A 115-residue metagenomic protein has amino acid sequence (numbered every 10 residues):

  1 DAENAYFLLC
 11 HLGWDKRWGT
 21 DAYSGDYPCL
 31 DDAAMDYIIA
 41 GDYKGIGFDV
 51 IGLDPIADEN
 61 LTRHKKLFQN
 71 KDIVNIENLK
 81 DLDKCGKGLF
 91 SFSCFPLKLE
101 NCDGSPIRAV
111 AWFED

Functional and structural regions predicted by a protein language model:
D1-D115: Active-/binding-site microenvironments in catalytic and ligand-binding cores
